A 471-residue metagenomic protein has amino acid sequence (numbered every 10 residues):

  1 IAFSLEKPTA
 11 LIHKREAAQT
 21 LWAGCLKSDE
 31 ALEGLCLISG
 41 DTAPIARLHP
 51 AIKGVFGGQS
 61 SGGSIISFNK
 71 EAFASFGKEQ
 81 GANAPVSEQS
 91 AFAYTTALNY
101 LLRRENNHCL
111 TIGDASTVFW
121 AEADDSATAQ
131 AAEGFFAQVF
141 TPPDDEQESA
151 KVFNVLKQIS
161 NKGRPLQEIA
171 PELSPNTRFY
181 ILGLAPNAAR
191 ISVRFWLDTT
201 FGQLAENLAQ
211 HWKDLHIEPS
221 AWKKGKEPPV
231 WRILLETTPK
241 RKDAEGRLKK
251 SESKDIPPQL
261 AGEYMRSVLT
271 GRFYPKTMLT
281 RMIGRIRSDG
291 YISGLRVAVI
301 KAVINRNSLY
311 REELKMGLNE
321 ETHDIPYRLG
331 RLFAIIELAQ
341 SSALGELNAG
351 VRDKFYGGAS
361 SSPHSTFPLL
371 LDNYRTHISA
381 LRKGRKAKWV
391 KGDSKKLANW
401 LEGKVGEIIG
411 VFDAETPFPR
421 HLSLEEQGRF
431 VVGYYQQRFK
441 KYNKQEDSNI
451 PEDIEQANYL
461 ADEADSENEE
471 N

Functional and structural regions predicted by a protein language model:
I1-A17, A43-N471: Extended alpha-helical scaffolding segments
L21-W22: Short, hydrophobic/aromatic alpha-helical segments in well-folded domains
C25-K27: N-terminal soluble segments of membrane proteins
D29-L32: Short metal-coordination and nucleic-acid-contact micro-motifs, chiefly zinc-binding Cys/His arrays
L35: The −1 position to Zn-ligating cysteines in a subset of zinc-ribbon hairpins
S39-D41: Short Cys/His-rich metal-coordination motifs, predominantly Zn2+-binding knuckles/fingers
